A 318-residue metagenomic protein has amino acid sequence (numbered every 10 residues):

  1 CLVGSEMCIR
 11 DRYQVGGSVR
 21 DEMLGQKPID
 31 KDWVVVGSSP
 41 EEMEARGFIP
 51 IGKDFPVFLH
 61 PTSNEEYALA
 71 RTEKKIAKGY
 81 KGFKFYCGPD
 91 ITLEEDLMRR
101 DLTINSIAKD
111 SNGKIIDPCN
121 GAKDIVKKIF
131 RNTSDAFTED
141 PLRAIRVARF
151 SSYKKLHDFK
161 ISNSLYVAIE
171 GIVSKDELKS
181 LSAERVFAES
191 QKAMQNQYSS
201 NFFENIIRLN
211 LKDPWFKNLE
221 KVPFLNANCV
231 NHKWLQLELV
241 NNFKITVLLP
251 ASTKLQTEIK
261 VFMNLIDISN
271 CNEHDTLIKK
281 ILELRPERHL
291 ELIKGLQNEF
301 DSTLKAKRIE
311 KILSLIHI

Functional and structural regions predicted by a protein language model:
G4-E6, R10-I316: Catalytic cores of the polymerase beta-like nucleotidyltransferase superfamily and closely associated nucleotide
